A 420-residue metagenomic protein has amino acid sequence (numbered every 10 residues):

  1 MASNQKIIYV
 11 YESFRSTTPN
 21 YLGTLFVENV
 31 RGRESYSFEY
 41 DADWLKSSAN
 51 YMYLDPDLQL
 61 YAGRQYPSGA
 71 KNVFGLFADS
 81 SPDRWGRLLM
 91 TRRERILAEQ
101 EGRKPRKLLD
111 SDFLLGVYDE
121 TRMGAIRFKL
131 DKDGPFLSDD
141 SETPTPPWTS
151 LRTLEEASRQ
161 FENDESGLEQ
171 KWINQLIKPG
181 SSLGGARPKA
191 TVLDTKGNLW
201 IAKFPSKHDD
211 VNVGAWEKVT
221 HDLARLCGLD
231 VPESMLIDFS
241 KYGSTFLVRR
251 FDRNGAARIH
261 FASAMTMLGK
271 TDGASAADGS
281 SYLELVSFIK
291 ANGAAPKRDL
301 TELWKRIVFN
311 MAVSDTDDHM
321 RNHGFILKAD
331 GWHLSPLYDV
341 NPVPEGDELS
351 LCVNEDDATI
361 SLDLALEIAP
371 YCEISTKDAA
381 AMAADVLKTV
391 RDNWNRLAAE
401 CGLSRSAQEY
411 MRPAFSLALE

Functional and structural regions predicted by a protein language model:
M1-M320, G324-E420: Phosphate/dinucleotide-binding and metal-coordinating scaffold of catalytic cores in nucleotide-dependent enzymes
